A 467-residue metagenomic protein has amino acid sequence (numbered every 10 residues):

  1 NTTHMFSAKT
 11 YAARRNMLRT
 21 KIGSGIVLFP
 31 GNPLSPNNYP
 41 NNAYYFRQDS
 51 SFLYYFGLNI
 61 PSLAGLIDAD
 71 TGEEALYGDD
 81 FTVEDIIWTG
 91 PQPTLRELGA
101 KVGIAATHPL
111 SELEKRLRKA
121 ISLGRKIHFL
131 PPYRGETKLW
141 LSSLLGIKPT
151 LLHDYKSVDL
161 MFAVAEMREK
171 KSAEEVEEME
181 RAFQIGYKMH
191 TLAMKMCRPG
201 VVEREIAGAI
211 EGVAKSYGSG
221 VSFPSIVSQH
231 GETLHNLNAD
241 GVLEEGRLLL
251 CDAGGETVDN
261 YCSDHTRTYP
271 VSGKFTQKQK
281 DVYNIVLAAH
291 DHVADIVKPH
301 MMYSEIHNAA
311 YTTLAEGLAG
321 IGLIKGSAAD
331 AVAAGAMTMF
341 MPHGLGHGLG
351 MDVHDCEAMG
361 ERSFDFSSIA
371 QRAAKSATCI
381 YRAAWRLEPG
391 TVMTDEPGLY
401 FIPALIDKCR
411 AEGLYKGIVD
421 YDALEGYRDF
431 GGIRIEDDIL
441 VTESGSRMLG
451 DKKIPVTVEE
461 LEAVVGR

Functional and structural regions predicted by a protein language model:
N1-R467: Active-site neighborhoods and metal-handling regions in enzymes and metal-associated proteins
